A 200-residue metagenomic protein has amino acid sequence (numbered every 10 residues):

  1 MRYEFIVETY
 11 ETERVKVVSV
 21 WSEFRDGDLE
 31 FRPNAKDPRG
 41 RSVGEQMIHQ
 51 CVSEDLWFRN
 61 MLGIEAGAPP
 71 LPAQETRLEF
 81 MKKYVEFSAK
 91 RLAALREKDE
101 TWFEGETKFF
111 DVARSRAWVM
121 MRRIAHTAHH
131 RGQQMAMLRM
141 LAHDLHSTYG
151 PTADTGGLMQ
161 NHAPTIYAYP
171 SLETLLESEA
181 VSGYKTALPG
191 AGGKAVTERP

Functional and structural regions predicted by a protein language model:
M1-E8, R77-M81, M121-I124: Active-site rim elements
V7, E11-V18, D28-P72, K108-P200: Short, contiguous alpha-helical
Y10, R14, W21, Y84 (+1 more regions): Hydrophobic alpha-helical core bundles mediating ligand binding, dimerization, or RNAP-core interactions
F24-D26: Membrane-proximal, proline-rich intrinsically disordered regions
N60-D99: Helix-adjacent hinge/juxtasegments
R96-F110: Acidic catalytic patch
